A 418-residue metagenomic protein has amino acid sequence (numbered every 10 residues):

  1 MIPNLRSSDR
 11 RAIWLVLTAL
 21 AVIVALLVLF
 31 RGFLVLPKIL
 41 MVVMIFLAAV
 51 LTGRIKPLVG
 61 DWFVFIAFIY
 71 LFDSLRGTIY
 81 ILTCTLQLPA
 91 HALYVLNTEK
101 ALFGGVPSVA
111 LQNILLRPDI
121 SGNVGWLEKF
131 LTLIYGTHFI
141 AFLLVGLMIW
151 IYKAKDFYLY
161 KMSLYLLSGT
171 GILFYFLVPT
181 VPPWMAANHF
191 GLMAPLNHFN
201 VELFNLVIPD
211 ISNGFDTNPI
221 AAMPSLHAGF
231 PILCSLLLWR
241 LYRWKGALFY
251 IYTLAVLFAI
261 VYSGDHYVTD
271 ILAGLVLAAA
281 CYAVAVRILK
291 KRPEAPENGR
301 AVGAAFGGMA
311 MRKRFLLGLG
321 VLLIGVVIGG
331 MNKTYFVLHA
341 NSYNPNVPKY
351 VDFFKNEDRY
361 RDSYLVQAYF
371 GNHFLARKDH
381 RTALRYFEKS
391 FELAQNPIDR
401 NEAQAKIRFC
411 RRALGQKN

Functional and structural regions predicted by a protein language model:
M1-D9, K291-K313: Membrane-interfacial, low-structure loops and terminal tails that flank and connect transmembrane helices in multi-pass
M1-L40, G53-A141: N-terminal transmembrane-helix/juxtamembrane module of multi-pass inner/ER membrane proteins
W62, F142-V178, W184-F190: Interfacial segments of alpha-helical transmembrane regions
L173-L241: Membrane-interfacial catalytic/cofactor-binding modules of polytopic membrane enzymes
G308-K333: Internal/C-terminal transmembrane anchor helices
G325-K349: Hydrophobic alpha-helical transmembrane segments in integral membrane proteins
